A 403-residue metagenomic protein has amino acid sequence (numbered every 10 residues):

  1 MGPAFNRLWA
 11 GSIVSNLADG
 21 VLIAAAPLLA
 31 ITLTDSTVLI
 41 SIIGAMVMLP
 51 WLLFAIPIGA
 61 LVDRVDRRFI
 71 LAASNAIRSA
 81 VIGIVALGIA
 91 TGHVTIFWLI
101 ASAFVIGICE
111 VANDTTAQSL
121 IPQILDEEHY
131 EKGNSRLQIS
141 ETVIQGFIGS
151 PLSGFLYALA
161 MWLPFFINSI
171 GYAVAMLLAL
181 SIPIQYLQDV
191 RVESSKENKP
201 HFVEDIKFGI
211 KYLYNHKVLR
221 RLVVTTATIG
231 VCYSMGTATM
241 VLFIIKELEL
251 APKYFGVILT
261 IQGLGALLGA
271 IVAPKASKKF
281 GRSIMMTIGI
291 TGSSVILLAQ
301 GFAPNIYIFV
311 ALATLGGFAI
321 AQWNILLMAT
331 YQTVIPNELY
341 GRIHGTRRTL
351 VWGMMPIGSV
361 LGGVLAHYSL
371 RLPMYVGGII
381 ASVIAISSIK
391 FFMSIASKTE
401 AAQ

Functional and structural regions predicted by a protein language model:
M1-N6, Q185-V224: Juxtamembrane intracellular "pre-TM" segments in multi-pass secondary transporters
M1-P50, N215-T260: Helix-loop boundary and gating motifs at the non-cytosolic
F5, T37, R67, I96 (+7 more regions): Membrane-helix interface/capping residues of multi-pass secondary transporters
N6-I23, V47-V62, D66-V81, W98-Y157 (+5 more regions): Substrate-agnostic recognition of the 12-TM MFS/MFS-like secondary transporter fold
L8, A24, L39-S41, I70-L71 (+7 more regions): Alpha-helical transmembrane segments and their helix-entry boundary regions
T34, D66, G88-I89, A303-P304: Helix-breaking motifs and short loop linkers at transmembrane-helix boundaries and internal kinks in secondary membrane
L53-P57, I70, S74, I84 (+5 more regions): C-terminal transmembrane bundle of multi-pass solute transporters/carriers
I96-A101, G107, K132-R191, T260 (+2 more regions): Hydrophobic alpha-helical transmembrane segments
